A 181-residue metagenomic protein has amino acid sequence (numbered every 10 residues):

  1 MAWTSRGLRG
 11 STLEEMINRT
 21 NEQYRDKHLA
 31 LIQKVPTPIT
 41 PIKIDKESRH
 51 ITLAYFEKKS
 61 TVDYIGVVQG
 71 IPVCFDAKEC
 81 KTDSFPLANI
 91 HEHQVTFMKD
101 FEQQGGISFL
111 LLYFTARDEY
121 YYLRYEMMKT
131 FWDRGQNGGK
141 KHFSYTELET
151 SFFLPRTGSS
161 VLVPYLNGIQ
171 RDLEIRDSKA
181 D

Functional and structural regions predicted by a protein language model:
M1-Y55: Acidic-basic catalytic patches of nuclease active cores, encompassing PD-(D/E)XK and other metal-cofactor nuclease
R9, T146-D181: Charged phosphate-binding loop/patch that engages nucleotide di/tri-phosphates or the phosphate backbone of nucleic
I51, E57-T61, I90-M98: Short acidic (Asp/Glu) patches
E57-T61, Q69-P72, Q103-G105: Short connector loops at helix/strand junctions that flank enzyme active sites, especially segments positioning acidic
D63-T82: Conserved catalytic cores of phosphodiester-cleaving nucleases, focusing on short active-site segments
K78-Q104: Mg2+/Mn2+-dependent nuclease catalytic core
K99-K129: Nucleic-acid nuclease catalytic cores
L123-Y145: Short, electropositive alpha-helical surface patch
